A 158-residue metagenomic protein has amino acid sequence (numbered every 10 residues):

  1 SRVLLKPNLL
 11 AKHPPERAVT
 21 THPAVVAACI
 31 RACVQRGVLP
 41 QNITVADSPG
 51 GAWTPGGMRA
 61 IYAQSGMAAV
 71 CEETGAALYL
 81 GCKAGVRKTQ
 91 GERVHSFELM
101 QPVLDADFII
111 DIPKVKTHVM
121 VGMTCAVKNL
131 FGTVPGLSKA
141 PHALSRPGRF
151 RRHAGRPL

Functional and structural regions predicted by a protein language model:
S1-L158: N-terminal and secondary-structure boundary signal
